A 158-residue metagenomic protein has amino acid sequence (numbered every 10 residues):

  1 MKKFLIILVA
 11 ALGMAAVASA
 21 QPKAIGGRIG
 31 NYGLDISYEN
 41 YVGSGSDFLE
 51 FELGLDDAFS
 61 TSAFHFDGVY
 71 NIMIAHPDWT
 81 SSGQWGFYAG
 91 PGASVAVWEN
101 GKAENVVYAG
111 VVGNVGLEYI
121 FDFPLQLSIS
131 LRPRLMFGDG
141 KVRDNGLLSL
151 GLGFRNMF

Functional and structural regions predicted by a protein language model:
M1-P22: Cleavable N-terminal export/targeting peptides
V9, S37-E39, V69-N71, N114-G116 (+1 more regions): Outer-membrane beta-barrel architecture
A15-A16, D35-G43: Short, low-complexity, intrinsically disordered N-terminal segments
K23-S37, L53-H65, N100-E104, F137-L147: Solvent-exposed loop/turn segments connecting transmembrane beta-strands in outer-membrane beta-barrel proteins
I29, N40, I72-I74, V95 (+3 more regions): Residue-level signature of outer-membrane beta-barrel architecture
G33, D67-Y70, G146-F158: Outer-membrane beta-barrel "beta-signal"
S44-L125, I129: Gram-negative (and chloroplast) outer-membrane scaffold detector with strong preference for beta-barrel transmembrane
P91, L131-P133, L152-F154: A structural signal for short, well-ordered beta-strand segments
